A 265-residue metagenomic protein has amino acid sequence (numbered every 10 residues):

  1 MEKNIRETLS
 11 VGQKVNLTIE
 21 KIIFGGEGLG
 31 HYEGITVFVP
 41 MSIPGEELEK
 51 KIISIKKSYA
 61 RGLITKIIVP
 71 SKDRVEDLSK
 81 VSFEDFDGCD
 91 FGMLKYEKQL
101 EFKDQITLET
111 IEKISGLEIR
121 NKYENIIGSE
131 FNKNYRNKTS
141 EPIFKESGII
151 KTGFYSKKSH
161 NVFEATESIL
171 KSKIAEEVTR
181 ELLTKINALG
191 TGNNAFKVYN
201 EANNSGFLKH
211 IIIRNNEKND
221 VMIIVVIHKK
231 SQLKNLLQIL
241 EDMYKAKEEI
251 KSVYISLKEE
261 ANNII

Functional and structural regions predicted by a protein language model:
E2-I265: Accessory RNA-recognition modules of RNA-modification enzymes
